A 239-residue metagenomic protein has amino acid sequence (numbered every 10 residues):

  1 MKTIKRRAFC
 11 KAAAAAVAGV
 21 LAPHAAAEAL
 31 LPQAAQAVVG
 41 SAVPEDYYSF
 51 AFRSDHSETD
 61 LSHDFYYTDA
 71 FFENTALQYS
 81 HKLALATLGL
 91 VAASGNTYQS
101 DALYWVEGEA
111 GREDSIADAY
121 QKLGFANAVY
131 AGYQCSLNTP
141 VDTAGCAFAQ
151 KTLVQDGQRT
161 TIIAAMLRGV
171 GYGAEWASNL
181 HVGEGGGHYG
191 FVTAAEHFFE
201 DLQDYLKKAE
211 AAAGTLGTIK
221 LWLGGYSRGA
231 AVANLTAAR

Functional and structural regions predicted by a protein language model:
M1-V17: N-terminal secretory signal peptides and thylakoid transit peptides that target proteins across membranes
A13, T236-R239: Hydrophobic residues on the short alpha-helix immediately C-terminal to a glycine-rich phosphate/catalytic loop
A18-P23: Hydrophobic h-region of N-terminal signal peptides that target proteins for export in Gram-negative bacteria
H24-P44: C-terminal segment of N-terminal export signals and the immediately downstream linker at the start of the mature
E45-L123: Charged, compositionally biased non-catalytic regions
S115-G224, A238-R239: A conserved cap/lid and substrate-binding interface adjacent to the catalytic center of lipid-processing enzymes
G225, G229, A233: Gly/Ala-rich beta-loop-alpha elbow adjacent to hydrolase catalytic centers
